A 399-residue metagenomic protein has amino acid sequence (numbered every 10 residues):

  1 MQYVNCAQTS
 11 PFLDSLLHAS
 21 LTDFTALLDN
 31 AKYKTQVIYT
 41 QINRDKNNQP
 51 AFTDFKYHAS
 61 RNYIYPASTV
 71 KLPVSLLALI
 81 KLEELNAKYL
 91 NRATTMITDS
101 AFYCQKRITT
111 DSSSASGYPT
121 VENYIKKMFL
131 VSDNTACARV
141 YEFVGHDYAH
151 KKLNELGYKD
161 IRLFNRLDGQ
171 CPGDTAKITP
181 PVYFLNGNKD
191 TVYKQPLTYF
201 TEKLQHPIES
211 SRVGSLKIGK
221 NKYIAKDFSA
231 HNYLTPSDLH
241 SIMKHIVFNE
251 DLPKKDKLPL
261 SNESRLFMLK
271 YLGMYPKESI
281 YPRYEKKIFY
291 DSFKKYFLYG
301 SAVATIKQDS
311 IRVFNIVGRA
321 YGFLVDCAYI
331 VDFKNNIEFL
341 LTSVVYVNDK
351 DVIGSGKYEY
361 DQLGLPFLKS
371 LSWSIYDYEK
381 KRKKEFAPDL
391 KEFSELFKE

Functional and structural regions predicted by a protein language model:
Y3-I178: Active-site-adjacent loops and short helices of periplasmic peptidoglycan-processing enzymes
N5, T35, Q41, L185-N186 (+5 more regions): Intrinsically disordered, low-complexity regions enriched in small/polar residues
C6-T25, D29, K217, N221-E399: Structured C-terminal helix/loop/strand segments within mature extracytoplasmic catalytic/sensor domains
V37-Y39, M96-T98, L153, L163 (+5 more regions): Generic structural hydrophobic/aromatic packing signal, biased to beta-strands
P50-F55, R92-M96, R107, Y193-F200 (+1 more regions): Short low-complexity stretches enriched in small and charged residues
D54-A67, K71, V192-K194, G318-V331: Generic detector of contiguous secondary-structure segments
R61-P66, K81-L82, E122-N123, E155 (+5 more regions): Glycine-rich loops and low-complexity Gly/Arg-rich segments that provide flexible linkers or classic glycine-based
G117, V131-K257, E263-S264: Mid-domain, small-residue-enriched loop/turn segments at the edges of structured enzyme/sensor domains
